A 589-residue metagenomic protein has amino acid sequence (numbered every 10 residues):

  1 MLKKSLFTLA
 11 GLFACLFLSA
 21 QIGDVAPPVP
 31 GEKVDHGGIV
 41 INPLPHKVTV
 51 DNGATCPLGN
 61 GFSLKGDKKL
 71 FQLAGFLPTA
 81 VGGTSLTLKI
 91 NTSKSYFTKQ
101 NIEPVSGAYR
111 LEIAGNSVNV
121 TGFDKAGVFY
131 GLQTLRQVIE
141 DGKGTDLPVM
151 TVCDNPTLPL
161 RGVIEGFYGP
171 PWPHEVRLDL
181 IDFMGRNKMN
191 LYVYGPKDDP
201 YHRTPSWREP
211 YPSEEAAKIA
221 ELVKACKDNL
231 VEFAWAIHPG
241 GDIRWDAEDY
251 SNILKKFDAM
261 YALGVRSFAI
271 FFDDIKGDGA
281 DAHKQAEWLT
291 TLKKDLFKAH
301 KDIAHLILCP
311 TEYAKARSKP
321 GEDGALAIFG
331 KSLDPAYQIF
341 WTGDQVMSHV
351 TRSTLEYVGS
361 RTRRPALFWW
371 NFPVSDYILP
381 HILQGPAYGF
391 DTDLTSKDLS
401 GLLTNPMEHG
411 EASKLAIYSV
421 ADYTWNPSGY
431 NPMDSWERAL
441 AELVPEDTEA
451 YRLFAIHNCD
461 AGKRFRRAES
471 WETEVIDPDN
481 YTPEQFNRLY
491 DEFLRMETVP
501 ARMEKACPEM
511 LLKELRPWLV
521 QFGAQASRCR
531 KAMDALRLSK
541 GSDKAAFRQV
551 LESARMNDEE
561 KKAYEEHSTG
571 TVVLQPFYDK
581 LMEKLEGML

Functional and structural regions predicted by a protein language model:
M1, A114-G115, K188-M189, D228 (+3 more regions): Short, well-ordered loop/turn elements at secondary-structure boundaries
M1-A26: Bacterial Sec-dependent N-terminal signal peptides
Q21-S117, T121-F123, G144-C153: Acidic, contiguous N-terminal accessory segments
G23-D24, N42-H46, G107, G429-L589: C-terminal functional modules
Q72-L73, F97-K99, P170-H174, H349 (+1 more regions): Short, solvent-exposed loop/turn elements at domain surfaces
F97-T98, I102-K256, A262-R266, K298: Feature activates predominantly on carbohydrate-active enzymes
D124, E140, G166, K256 (+1 more regions): Catalytic-core regions of glycoside hydrolase
